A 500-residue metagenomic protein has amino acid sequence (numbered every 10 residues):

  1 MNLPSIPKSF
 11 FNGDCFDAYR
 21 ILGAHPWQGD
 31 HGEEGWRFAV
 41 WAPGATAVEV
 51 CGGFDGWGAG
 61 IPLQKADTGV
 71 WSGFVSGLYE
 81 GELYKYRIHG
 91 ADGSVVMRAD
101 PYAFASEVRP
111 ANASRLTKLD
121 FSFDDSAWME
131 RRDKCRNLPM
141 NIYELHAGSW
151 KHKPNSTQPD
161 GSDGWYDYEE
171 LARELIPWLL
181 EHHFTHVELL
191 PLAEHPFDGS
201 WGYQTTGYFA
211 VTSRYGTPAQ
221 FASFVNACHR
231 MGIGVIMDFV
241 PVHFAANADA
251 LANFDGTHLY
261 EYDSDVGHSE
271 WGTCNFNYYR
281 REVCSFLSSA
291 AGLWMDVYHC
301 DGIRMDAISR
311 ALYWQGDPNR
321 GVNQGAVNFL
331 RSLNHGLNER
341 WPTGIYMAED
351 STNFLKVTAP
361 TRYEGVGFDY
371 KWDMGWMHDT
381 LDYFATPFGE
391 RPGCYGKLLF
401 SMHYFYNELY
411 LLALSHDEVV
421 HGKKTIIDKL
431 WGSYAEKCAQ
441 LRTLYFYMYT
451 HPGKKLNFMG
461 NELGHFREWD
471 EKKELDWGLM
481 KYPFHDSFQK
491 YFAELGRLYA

Functional and structural regions predicted by a protein language model:
M1-R37, K65-E144, S149-W165, E170: The feature marks proteins involved in alpha-glucan
N12, V96-R98, F104-S149, G164 (+2 more regions): Glycine-rich phosphate/pyrophosphate-binding loop and adjacent beta-alpha nucleotide/cofactor-binding cores
W41-V48, W57: Short proline/glycine-enriched turn/loop motifs at strand-loop junctions of beta-rich domains
V48-V50, Y84: Short beta-strand elements bearing conserved aromatic residues within extracellular beta-rich modules
G53-W57, A91: Change "in extracellular beta-sheet-rich domains … of secreted and cell-surface proteins" to "in beta-sheet-rich domains
A59-T68, G375, D379: Short, acidic Ser/Thr/Gly-rich low-complexity loop/linker segments typical of extracellular and cell-surface proteins
E107, W128-N137, H146-V322: Substrate-binding/active-site clefts of carbohydrate-active enzymes
H299-D301, Q315-E474, L479, S487 (+1 more regions): Conserved alpha/beta catalytic core and glycan-binding cleft of carbohydrate-active enzymes
